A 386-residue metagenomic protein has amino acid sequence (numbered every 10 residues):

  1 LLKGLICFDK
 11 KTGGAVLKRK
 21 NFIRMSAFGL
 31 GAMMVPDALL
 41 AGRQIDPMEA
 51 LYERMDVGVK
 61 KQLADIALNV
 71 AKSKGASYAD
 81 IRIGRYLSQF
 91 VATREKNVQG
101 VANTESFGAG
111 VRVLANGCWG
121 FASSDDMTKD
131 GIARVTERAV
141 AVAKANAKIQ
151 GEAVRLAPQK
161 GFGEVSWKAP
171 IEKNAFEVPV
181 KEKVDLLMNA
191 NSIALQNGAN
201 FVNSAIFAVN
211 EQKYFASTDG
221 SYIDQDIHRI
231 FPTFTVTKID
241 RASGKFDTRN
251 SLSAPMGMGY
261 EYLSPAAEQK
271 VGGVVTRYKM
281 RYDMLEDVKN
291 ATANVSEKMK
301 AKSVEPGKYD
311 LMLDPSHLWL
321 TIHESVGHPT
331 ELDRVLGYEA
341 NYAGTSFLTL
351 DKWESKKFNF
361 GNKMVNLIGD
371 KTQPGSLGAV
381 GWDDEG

Functional and structural regions predicted by a protein language model:
L2-G4: Extreme N-terminal basic, low-complexity initiation segments that serve as generic localization/processing leaders
K10-E385: Active-site bordering "gate/hinge" segments that shape substrate access to catalytic or cofactor-binding pockets
